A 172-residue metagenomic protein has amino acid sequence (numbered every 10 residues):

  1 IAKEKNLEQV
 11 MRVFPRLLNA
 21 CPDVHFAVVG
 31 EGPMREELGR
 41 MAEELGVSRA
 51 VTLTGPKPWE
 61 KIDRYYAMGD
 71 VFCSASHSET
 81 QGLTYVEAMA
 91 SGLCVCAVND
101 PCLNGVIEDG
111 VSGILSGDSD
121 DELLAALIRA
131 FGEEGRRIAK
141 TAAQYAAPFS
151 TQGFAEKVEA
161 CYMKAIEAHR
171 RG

Functional and structural regions predicted by a protein language model:
A2-R16, F26, P33-G39: A conserved mid-protein helix/loop that constitutes part of the nucleotide-sugar donor-binding site
E37-K57: Nucleotide-activated donor-binding/catalytic signature segment of Leloir-type glycosyltransferases, i.e., the conserved
P56-K57, R64-G69: Short alpha-helical donor nucleotide-sugar binding micro-motif in glycosyltransferases
H77: Aromatic "clamp/platform" in nucleotide-sugar-dependent glycosyltransferases that forms part of the donor/acceptor
C94-A97: Short hydrophobic beta-strand element within catalytic cores of glycosyltransferases and related nucleotide-activated
D109-D120, R129-E134: Conserved acidic donor-binding segment of nucleotide-sugar-dependent glycosyltransferases
R136-F149, A160: A short, well-ordered alpha-helix in the C-terminal region of glycosyltransferases
